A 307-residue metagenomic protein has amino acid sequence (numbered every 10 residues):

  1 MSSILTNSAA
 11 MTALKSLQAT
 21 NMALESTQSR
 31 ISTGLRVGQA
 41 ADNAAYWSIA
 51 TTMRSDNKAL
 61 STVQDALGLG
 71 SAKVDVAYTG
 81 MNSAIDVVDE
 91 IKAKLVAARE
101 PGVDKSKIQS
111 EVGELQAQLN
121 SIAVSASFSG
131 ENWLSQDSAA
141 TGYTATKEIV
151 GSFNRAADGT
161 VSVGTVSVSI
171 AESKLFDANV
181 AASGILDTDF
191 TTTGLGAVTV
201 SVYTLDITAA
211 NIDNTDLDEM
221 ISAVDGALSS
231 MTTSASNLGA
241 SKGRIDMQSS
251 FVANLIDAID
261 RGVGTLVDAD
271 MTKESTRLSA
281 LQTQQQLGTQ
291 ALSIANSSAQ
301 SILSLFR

Functional and structural regions predicted by a protein language model:
M1-T12, S16, R36-Q39, N43 (+3 more regions): Amphipathic alpha-helical coiled-coil/heptad-repeat segments
A19: Residue-level signal for the nucleotide or nucleotide-sugar donor/cofactor binding architecture
M22-A40, A45: N-terminal low-complexity, intrinsically disordered "leader/linker" segments enriched in small/polar and basic residues
S129, L278-S279: Short loop/turn microsegments at loop-to-beta-strand junctions
S275, Q282, Q286-T289: Extended, low-aromatic, Leu/Ala- and acidic/polar-enriched alpha-helical coiled-coil segments that form the periplasmic
